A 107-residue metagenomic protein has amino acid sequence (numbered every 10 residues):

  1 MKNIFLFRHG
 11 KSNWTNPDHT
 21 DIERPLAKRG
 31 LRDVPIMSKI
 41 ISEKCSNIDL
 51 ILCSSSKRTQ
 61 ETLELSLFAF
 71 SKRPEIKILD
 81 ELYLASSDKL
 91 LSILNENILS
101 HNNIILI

Functional and structural regions predicted by a protein language model:
M1, N47-I48, R73, H101-N103: A general structural motif
M1, T62, A69-F70, L91-L94: Short alpha-helix boundary/capping motifs
M1-F7: N-terminal, positively charged/glycine-rich alpha-helical extensions of SAM-dependent methyltransferases
I4, N97-L106: Generic beta-sheet signal
F7-E81, A85: Active-site-proximal alpha-helix that buttresses catalytic centers in soluble enzyme cores
L82-L99: Short phosphate-binding loop-to-helix
